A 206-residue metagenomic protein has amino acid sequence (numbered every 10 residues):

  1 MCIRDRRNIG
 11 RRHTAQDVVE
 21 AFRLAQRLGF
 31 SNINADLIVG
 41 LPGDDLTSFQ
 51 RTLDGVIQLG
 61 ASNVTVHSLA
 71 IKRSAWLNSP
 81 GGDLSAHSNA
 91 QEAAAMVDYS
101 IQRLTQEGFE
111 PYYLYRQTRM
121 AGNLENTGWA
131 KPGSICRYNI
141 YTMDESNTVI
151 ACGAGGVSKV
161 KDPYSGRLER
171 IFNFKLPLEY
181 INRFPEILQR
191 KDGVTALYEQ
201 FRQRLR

Functional and structural regions predicted by a protein language model:
M1-I3, Y112: N-terminal low-complexity segments that are often proline-rich with Ser/Thr-Pro
I3-S100: Conserved non-cysteine loop/helix-boundary elements of the Radical SAM core domain that shape
L46, A75, N123, V160-P163: Generic domain-boundary/flexible-linker signal
L69, Q117, G155: Histidine- and/or cysteine-centered catalytic micro-motif in compact active-site loops
S74-C152: A C-terminal junction/extension of Radical SAM enzymes
G128-R206: Radical SAM enzyme core and accessory elements
